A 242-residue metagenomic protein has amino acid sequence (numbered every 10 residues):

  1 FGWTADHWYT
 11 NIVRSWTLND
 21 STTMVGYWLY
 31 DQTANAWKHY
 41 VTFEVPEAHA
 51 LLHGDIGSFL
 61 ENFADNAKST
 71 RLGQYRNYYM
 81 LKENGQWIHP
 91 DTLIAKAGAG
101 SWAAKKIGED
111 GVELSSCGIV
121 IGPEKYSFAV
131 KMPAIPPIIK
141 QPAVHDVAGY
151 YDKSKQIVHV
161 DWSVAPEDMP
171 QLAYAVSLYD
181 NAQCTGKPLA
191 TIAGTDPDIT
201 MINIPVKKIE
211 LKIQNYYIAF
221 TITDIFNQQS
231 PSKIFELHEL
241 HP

Functional and structural regions predicted by a protein language model:
W3-H39: Carbohydrate-binding surfaces in secreted/extracellular proteins
Y30-Q32, P133, A175-N181, T221-T223: Predominantly extracellular/luminal cell-surface or secreted proteins
N35-V41, I88, A182-A193, Q229-P231: Surface-exposed loop/edge segments in extracytoplasmic proteins
V41-H145: Ligand-recognition surfaces built from glycine- and aromatic
Q156-V160: Structural beta-strand segments of beta-rich domains
A165-G186, I213-N215: Solvent-exposed loop/turn segments flanking beta-strands in beta-repeat/beta-sandwich domains
V206-S230: Beta-strand-rich modules
I225-H241: Extracellular fibronectin type III
